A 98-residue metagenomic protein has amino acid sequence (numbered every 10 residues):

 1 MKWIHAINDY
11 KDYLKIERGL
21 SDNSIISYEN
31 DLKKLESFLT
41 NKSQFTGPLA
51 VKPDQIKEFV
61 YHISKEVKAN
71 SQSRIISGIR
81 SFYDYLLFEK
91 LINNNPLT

Functional and structural regions predicted by a protein language model:
M1-K2: A detector for short, charged/polar N-terminal pre-domain segments
N8-N23, E29-T98: N-terminal core-binding DNA-recognition domain of tyrosine recombinases/integrases
